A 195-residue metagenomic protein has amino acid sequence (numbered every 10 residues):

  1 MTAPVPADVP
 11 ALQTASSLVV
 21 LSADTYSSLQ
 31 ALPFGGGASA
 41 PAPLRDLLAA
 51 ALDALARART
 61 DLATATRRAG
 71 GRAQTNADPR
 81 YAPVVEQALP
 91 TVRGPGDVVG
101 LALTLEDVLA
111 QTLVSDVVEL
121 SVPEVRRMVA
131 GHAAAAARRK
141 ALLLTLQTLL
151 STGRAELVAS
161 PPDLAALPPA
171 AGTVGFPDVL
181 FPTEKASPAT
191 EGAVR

Functional and structural regions predicted by a protein language model:
M1-R195: All-alpha RGS (Regulator of G-protein Signaling) helical domain and cognate RGS-like helical scaffolds
